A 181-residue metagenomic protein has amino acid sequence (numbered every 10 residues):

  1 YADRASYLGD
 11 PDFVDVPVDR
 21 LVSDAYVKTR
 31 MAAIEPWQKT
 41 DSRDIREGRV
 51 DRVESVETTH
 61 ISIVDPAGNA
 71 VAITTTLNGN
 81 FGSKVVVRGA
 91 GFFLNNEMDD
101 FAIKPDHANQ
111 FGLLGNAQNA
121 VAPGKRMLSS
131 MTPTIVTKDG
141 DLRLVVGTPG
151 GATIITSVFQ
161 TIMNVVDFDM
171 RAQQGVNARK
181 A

Functional and structural regions predicted by a protein language model:
Y1-L77, G89-A90, E97, K104-A108 (+1 more regions): Internal maturation/activation junctions in enzymes
Y1-R4, E97-M98, I162-V166, R179: Sec/Tat-exported extracytoplasmic proteins
V16-P17, V50, V121-A122, V145-P149 (+1 more regions): Second-shell loop/turn segments in exported
A25, T29, S157-T161, Q174: Extracytoplasmic/secreted proteins, especially bacterial periplasmic and envelope-associated proteins
A32-E35, V165-A181: Compact, glycine/acidic-enriched structural inserts
A70-K138, L144, F168, A172-Q173: Active-site rim segments in enzyme catalytic domains, especially the processed small/beta chain of N-terminal
M131-P133, D141-I155, A178: M16 family metallopeptidases and their MPP-like homologs
T148-M170: Alpha-helical support elements that line or immediately flank enzyme active sites and cofactor-binding pockets
